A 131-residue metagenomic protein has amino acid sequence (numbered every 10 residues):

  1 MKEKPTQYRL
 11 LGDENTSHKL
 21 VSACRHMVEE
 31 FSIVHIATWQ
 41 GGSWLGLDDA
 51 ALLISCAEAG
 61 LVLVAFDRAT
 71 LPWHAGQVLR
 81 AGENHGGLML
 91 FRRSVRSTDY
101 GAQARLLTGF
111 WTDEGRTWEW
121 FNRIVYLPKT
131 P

Functional and structural regions predicted by a protein language model:
K2-P5, C56-E58: Flexible, charged surface loops at secondary-structure boundaries
E3-K4, Y8-E14, H18-Q40, A50 (+1 more regions): Acidic, PIN/NYN-like endoribonuclease modules and their adjacent C-terminal/linker elements
L45-L47: Active-site metal-coordination segments of metallo-dependent hydrolases
D49, C56-A57, L61-V78: Acidic, metal-binding active-site segment of PIN/NYN-like and related structure-specific nucleases
S55-G60, T108-T112: A general structural signal for short secondary-structure boundary/capping elements
